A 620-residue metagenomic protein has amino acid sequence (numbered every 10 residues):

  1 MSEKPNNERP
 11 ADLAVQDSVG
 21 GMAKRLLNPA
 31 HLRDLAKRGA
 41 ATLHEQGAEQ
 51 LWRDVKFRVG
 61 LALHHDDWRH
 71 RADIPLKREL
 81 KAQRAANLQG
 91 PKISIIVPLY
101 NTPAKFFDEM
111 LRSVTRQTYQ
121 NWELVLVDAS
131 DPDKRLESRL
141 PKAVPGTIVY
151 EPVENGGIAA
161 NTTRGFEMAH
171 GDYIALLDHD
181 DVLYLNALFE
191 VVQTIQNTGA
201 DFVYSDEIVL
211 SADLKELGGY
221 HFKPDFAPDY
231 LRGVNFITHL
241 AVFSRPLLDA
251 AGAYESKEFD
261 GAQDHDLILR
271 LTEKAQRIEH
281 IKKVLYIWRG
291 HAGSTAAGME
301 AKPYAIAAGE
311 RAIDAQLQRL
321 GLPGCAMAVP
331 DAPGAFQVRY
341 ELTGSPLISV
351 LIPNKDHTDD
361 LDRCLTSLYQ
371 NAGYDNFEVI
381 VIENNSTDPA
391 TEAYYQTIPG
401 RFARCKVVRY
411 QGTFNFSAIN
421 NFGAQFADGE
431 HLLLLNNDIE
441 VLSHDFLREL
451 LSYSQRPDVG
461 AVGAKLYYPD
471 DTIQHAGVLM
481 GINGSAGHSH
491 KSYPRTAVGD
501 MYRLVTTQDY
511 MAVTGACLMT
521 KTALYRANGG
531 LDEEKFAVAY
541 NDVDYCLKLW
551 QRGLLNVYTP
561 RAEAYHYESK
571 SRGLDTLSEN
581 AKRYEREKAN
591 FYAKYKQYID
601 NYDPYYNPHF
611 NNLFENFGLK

Functional and structural regions predicted by a protein language model:
E3-K92, A292-I348, T358-C364, N385-D388 (+6 more regions): Non-catalytic membrane-proximal stalk/linker segments that position and tether the catalytic domains
V55-A301, A315: Nucleotide-sugar donor-binding/catalytic module of glycosyltransferases that assemble extracellular/cell-envelope
T102-R116, H357-A372: Short, well-formed alpha-helical segments that are part of the catalytic scaffolds of diverse glycosyltransferases
V153-A169, Y410-A427: Glycine-rich, basic loop-to-helix element that forms the pyrophosphate-binding segment of sugar-nucleotide handling
G171-V182, G429-L442: Short beta-strand-to-loop acidic/aromatic patch adjacent to the donor-nucleotide binding site
N186-L217, I439-S485: Conserved donor NDP-sugar-binding/catalytic core segment of glycosyltransferases
K215-F236, A464, G481-M511: Short, flexible, basic/aromatic active-site loop/helix in glycosyltransferases
L247, E258-V284, F446-L450, L504-V505 (+2 more regions): A short, conserved alpha-helix in the catalytic core of glycosyltransferases
